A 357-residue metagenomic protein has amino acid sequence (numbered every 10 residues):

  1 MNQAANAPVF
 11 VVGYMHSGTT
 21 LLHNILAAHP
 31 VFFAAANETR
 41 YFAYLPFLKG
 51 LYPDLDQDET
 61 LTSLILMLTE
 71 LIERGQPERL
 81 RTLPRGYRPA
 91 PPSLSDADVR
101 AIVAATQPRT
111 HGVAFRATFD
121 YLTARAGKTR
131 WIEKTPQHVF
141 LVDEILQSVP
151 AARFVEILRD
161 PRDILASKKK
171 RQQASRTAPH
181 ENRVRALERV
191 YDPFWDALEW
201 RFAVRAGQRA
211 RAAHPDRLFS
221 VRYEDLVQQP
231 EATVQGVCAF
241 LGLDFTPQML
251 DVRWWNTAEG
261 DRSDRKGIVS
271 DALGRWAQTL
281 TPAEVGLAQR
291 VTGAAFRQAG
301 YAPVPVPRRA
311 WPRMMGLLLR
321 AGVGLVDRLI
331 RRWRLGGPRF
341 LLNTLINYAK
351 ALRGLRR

Functional and structural regions predicted by a protein language model:
M1-F10, D54, Q107-P108, K169-H180 (+4 more regions): PAPS-dependent sulfotransferases, especially Golgi type II membrane carbohydrate sulfotransferases
Y14: P-loop (Walker A) phosphate-binding loop of NTP-binding proteins
S17: ATP-binding Walker
T20-F32: A conserved segment at the C-terminal end of the G1
F33-A36, F219: Conserved catalytic segments around the Walker B and adjacent sensor/switch elements of P-loop NTPase domains
A35-E38, P247-M249: Catalytic beta-strand/loop signature of glycosyltransferases that borders the donor
A36-W131, S175-A186: PAPS-dependent sulfation machinery
S93-T106, H111-G112, F119-L250, E259-S263 (+1 more regions): PAPS-dependent sulfotransferase catalytic domain
